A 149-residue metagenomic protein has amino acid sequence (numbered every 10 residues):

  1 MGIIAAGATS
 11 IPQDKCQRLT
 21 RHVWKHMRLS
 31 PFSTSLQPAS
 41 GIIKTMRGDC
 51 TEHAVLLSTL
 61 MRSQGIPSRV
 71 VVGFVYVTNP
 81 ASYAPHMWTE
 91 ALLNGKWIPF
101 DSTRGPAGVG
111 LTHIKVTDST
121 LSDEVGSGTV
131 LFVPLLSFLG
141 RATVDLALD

Functional and structural regions predicted by a protein language model:
M1-G48, L56-S58, T120-V125, T129-D149: Secondary-structure boundary elements
I11-R18, E52, L56, G65 (+3 more regions): Generic recognition of stable, solvent-exposed alpha-helical segments in well-folded globular domains
L19, M46-F74, T89-E90: Cysteine-centered nucleophilic/redox motifs
R21, S63, Y76-V77, A81-D149: Active-site rim recognition segments
L29-F32, L36, V70-P80: Catalytic cysteine-centered active-site loop
